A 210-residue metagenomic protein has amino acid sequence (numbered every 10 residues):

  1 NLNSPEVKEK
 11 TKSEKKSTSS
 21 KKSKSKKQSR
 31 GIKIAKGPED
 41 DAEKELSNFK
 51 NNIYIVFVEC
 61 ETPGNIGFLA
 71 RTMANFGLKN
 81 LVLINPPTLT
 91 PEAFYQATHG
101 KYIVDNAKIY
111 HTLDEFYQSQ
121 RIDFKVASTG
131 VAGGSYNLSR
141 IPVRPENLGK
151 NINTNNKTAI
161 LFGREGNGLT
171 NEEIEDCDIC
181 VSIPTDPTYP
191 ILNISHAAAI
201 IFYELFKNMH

Functional and structural regions predicted by a protein language model:
N1-H210: Post-transcriptional modification and biogenesis factors for structured RNAs of the translation apparatus
